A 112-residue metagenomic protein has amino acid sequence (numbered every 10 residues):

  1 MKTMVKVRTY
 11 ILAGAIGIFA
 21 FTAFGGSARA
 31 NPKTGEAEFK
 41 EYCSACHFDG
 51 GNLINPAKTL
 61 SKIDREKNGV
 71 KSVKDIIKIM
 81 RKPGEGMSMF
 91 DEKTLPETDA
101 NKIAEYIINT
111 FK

Functional and structural regions predicted by a protein language model:
M1-N31, Y106-K112: Post-cleavage N-terminal segment of exported redox proteins
F24, A37-K40: Processing junctions and N-termini across compartments
G25, K67, T94: Residue-level detector of flexible, active-site-proximal loop/helix-junction positions within diverse enzyme catalytic
G26, F48, E92: Short, conserved catalytic or interaction motifs in soluble domains
P32, E36, F48-K78: Gly/Gly-Pro-rich "capping" loops immediately C-terminal to redox-active cysteine motifs in periplasmic/lumenal
F39-D49, I103, I107: The canonical Cys-X-X-Cys-His
I54-D64, I79-K112: Axial heme c-ligation environment in periplasmic c-type cytochrome domains
